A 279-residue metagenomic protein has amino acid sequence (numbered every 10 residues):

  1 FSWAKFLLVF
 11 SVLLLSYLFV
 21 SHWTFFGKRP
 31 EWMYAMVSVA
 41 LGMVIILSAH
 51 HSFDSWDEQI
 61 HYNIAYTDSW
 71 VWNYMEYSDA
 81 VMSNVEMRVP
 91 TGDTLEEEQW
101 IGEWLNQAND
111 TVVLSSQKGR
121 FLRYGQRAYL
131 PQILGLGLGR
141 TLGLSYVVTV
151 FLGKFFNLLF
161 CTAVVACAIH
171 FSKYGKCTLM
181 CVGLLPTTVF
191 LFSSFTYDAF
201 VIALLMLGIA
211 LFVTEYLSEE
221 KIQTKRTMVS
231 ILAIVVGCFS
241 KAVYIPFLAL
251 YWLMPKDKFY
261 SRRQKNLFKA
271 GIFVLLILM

Functional and structural regions predicted by a protein language model:
F1-I45, N266-L275: Start-transfer (signal-anchor) and selected internal transmembrane alpha helices of multi-pass inner/ER membrane
G27-Q59, Y66-W104, I272-M279: Transmembrane signal-anchor helices characteristic of membrane glycosylation enzymes that use polyprenol
S69-L152: Interfacial juxtamembrane loops and adjacent helix segments that form the catalytic/substrate-binding surfaces
L144-V147, A166-T187, I202: Transmembrane-helix signature of polytopic, membrane-embedded enzymes that assemble or transfer cell-envelope glycans
S172, G208-R226: Membrane-interface transmembrane helices that cradle and orient dolichyl/undecaprenyl
F190, R226-A242, F247-L253: Membrane-interface alpha helices of multi-pass inner-membrane proteins
S194-V201: Short acidic/glycine- and proline-prone juxtamembrane loop motifs at membrane-interface regions of multi-pass membrane
V213-K221, I245-L276: Perimembrane helix-loop-helix junctions
